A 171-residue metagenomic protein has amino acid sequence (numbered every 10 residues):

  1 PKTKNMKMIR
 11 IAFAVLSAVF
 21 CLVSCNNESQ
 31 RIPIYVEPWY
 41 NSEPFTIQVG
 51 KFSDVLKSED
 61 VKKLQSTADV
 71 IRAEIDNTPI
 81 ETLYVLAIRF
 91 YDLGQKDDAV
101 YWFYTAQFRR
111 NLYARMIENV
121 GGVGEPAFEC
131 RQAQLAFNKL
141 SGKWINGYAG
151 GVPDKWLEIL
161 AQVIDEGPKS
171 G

Functional and structural regions predicted by a protein language model:
N5-A12: Bacterial N-terminal signal peptides that target proteins for export
V23-S24: C-terminal motif of bacterial Sec signal peptides marking the signal peptidase cleavage site
S29-N77, R109, G124-G171: N-terminal alpha-helical interaction modules that lie
L56, Y91-D92: Hydrophobic/aromatic side-chain positions at a characteristic register within alpha-helices of tetratricopeptide repeats
K96-N111: TPR/TPR-like (Sel1-like) alpha-helical repeat modules
R109-N119: Boundary/linker segments of alpha-helical solenoid repeat arrays
